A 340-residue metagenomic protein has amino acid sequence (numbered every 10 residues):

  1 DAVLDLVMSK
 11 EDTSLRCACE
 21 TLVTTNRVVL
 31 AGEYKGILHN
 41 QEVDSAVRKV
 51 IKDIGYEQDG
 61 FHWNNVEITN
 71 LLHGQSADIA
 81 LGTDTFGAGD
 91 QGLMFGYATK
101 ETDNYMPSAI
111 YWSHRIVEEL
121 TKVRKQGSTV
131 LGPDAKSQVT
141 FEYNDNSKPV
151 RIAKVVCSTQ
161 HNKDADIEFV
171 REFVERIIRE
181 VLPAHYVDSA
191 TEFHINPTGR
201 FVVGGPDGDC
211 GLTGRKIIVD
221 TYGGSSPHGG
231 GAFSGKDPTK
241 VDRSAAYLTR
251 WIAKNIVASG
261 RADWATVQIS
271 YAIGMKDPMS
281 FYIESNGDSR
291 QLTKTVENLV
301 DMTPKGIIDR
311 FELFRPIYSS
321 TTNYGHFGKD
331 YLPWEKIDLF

Functional and structural regions predicted by a protein language model:
D1-R16, V23: N-terminal, positively charged regions that mediate nucleic acid binding
A2, Y111, R115, S244-W251: Short amphipathic alpha-helical face segments that pack within enzyme cores and frequently flank/anchor catalytic
S9-E11, V257-D263: Secondary-structure transition/capping motifs at alpha-helix termini and the adjoining loop/turn into the next element
R16-I37, I273-D277: Short, charge-patterned binding micro-sites
C17, T25-R27, S45, K49-V202 (+3 more regions): Glycine-rich, mobile lid/loop segments that gate access to catalytic sites or pores
R27-K35, M94, A98, V156-Q160 (+3 more regions): Short glycine-rich or small-residue beta-strand-to-loop segments that form or flank ligand, phosphate, metal/Fe-S
D164-V257: Glycine-rich anion/phosphate-binding loop at the beta-strand->alpha-helix junction
A262-W264, Q268-F340: Internal helix-turn-beta structural module
